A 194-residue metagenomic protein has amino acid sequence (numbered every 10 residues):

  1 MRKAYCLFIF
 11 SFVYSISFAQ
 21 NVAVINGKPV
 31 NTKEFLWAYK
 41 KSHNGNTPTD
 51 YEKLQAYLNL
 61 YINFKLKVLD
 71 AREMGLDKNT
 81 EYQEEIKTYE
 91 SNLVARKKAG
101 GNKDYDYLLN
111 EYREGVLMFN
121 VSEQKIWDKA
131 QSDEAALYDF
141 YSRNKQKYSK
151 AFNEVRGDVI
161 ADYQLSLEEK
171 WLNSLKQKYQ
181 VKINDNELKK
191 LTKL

Functional and structural regions predicted by a protein language model:
A4-V13: Sec-dependent N-terminal signal peptides
S15-A19: Sec/Tat signal peptide C-region and signal peptidase I cleavage site
Q20-I25, P29-V30, L36, K40 (+1 more regions): Peptidyl-prolyl cis-trans isomerase
